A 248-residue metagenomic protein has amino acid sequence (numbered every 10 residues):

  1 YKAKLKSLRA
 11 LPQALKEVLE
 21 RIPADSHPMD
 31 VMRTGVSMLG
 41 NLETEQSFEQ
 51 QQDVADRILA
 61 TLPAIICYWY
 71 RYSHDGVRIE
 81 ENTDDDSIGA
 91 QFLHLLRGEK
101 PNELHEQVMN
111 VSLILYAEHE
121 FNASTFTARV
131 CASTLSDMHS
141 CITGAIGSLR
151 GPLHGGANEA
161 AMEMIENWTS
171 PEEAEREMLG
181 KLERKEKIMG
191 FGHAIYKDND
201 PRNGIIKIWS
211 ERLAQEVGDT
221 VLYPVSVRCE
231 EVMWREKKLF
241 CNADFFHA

Functional and structural regions predicted by a protein language model:
Y1-A248: Hydrophobic alpha-helical bundle cores within soluble ligand-binding/oligomerization subdomains
